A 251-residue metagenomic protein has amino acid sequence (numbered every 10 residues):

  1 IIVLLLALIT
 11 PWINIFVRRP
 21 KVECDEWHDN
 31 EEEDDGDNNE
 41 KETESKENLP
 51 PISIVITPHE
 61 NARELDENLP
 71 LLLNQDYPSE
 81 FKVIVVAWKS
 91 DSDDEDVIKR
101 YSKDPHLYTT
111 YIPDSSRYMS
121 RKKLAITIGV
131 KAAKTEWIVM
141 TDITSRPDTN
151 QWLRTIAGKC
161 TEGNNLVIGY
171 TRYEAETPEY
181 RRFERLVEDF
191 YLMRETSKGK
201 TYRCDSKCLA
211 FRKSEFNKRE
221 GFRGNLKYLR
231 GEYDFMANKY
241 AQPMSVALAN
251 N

Functional and structural regions predicted by a protein language model:
I1-E44: N-terminal membrane-anchoring/stem segments of glycan-assembly enzymes
P50-S53, K82: Cell-envelope/extracellular polymer assembly enzymes that use nucleotide-activated donors
L69-P70, E95, T135, T149-T161: Short alpha-helix within the catalytic core of nucleotide-sugar-dependent glycosyltransferases
P70-S115: Acidic donor-binding segment of Leloir-type glycosyltransferases
S102-R121, A125, G129, T155-R223: Long helical/loop segments within the catalytic core of UDP-sugar-dependent glycosyltransferases, especially the large
T135-R146: Short beta-strand-to-loop acidic/aromatic patch adjacent to the donor-nucleotide binding site
K227-F235: Acidic donor-binding loop at a coil-to-helix junction in glycosyltransferase catalytic cores that engages
D234-N250: Catalytic donor-sugar/metal-binding loop of nucleotide-sugar-dependent glycosyltransferases
